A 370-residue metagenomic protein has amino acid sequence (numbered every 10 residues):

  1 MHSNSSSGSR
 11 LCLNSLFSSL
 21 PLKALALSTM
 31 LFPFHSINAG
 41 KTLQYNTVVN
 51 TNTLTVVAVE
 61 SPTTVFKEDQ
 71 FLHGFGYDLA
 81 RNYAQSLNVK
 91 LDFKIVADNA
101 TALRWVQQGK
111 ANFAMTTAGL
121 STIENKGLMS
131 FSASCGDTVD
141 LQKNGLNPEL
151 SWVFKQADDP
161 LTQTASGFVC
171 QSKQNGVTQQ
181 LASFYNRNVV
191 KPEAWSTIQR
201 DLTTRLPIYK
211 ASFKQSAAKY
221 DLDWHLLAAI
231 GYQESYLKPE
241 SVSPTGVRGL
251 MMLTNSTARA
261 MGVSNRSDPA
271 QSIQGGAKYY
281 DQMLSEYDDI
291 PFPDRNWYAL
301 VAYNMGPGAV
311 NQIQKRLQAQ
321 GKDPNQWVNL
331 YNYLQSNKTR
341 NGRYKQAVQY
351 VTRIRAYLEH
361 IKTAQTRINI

Functional and structural regions predicted by a protein language model:
L20, N186-Y236, A270, Y287: Export/targeting segments at the very N-terminus of extracytoplasmic proteins
I37-A118: Extracytoplasmic small-molecule ligand-binding "clamshell" domains of the periplasmic binding protein/Venus flytrap
A58-P62, G127-Q163, Y333-S336: Periplasmic-binding protein-like
G74-S86, L146-Y185, P207, Y357-A364: Extended ligand-binding regions for polar small-molecule ligands
F154, A299-A364: Catalytic and substrate-binding regions of cell-wall glycan-acting enzymes that process beta-1,4-linked
S166-T204, L317-A319, R367-N369: Ligand-binding clefts/hinges and TM-proximal coupling segments of bilobed small-molecule sensing domains
L222-K238, I273-A277, A299-N304, I354: Short, functionally critical alpha-helical segments immediately adjacent to catalytic or ligand/cofactor-binding
E240-S264, Q271-Q282, N325-Y331: Substrate-binding/active-site groove segments that recognize and process beta-1,4-linked N-acetyl-hexosamine
